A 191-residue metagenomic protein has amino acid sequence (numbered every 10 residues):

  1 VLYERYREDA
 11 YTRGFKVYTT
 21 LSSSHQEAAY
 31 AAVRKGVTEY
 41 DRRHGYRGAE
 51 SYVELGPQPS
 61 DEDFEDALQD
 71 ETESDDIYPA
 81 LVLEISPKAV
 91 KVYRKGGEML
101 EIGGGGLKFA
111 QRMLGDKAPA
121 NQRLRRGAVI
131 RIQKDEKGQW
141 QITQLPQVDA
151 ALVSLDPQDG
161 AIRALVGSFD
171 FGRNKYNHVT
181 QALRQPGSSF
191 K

Functional and structural regions predicted by a protein language model:
V1-F190: Extended, non-catalytic substrate-recognition/exosite surfaces adjacent to catalytic cores, especially in enzymes
